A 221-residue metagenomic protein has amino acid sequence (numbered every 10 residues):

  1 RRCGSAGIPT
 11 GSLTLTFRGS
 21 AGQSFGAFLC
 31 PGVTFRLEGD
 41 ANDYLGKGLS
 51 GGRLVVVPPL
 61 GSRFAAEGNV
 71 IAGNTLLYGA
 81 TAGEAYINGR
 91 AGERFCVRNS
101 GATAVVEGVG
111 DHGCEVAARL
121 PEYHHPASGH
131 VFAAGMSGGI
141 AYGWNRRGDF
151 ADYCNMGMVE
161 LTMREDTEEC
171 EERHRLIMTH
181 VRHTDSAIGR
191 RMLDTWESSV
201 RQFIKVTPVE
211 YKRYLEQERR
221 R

Functional and structural regions predicted by a protein language model:
R1-R221: Long, distal/terminal scaffolding or interaction modules with repetitive or compositionally biased sequence
